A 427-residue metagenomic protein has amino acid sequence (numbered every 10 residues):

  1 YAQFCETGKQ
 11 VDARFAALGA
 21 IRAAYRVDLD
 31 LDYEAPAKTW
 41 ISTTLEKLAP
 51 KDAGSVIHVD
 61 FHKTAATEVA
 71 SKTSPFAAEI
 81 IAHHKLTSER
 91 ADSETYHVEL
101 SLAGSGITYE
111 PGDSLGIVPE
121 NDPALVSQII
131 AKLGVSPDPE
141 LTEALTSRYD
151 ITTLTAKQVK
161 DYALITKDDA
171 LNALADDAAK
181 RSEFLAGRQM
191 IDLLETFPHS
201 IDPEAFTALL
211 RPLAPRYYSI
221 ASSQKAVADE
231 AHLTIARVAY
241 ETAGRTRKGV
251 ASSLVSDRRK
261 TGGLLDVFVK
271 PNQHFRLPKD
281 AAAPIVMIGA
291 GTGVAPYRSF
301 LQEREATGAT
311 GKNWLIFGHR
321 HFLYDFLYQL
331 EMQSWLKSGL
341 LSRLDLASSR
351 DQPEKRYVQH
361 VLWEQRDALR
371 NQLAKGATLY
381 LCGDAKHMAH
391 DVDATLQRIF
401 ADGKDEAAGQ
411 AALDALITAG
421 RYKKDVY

Functional and structural regions predicted by a protein language model:
Y1-Y427: FNR-like FAD-binding dehydrogenase module
